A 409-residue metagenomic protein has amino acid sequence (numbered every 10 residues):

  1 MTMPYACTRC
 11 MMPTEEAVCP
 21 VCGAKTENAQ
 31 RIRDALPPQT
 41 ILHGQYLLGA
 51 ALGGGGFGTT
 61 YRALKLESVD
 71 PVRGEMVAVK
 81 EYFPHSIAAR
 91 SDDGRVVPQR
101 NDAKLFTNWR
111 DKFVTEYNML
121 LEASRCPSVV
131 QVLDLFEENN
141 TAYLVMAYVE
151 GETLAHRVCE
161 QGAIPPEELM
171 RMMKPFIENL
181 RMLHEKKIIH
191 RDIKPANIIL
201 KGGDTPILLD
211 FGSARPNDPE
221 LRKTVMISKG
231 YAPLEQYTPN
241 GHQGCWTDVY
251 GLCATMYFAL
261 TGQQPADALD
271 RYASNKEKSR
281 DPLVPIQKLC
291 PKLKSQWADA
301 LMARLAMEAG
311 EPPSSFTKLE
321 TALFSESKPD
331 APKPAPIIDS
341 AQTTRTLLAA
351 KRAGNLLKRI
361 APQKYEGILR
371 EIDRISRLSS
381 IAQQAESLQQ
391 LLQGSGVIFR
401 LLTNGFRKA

Functional and structural regions predicted by a protein language model:
S91-E122: AlphaC helix of the eukaryotic protein kinase fold
D134-L135: Activation-segment/catalytic-loop signature of the eukaryotic protein kinase fold
E138-T153, R157: Conserved short submotifs of the Hanks-type protein kinase catalytic core that shape the nucleotide-binding pocket
M172-M173: Activation segment signature within eukaryotic-like protein kinase domains
H184-L200: Catalytic-loop of the protein kinase fold
R222-Q236: Conserved activation segment of eukaryotic-like protein kinases, specifically the C-terminal portion of the activation
E235-C245: Conserved end of the kinase activation segment
P291-M307: Conserved C-terminal C-lobe helix
